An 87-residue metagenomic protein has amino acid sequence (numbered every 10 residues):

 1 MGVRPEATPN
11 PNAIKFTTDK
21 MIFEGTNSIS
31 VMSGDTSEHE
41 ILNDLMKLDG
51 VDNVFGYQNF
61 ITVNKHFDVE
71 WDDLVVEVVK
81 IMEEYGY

Functional and structural regions predicted by a protein language model:
M1-V3: Glycine-rich, charged/polar anion/phosphate-binding loops that engage phosphate groups from diverse ligands
T8-V31: Short glycine-/aliphatic-rich beta-strand segments at the starts of folded cytosolic domains
I14, N59-K65: A generic structural motif
I22-F23, V69-W71: Short, surface-exposed beta-strand-loop junctions and turns on beta-sheet-rich folds
S33-K47: Short amphipathic alpha-helix segments
L45-F60: Short acidic amphipathic segments
E70-M82: Charge-rich, low-aromatic oligomerization/scaffolding segments with amphipathic character
E84-Y87: Conserved short beta-strand edge segments in small beta-sheet-based binding/regulatory domains
